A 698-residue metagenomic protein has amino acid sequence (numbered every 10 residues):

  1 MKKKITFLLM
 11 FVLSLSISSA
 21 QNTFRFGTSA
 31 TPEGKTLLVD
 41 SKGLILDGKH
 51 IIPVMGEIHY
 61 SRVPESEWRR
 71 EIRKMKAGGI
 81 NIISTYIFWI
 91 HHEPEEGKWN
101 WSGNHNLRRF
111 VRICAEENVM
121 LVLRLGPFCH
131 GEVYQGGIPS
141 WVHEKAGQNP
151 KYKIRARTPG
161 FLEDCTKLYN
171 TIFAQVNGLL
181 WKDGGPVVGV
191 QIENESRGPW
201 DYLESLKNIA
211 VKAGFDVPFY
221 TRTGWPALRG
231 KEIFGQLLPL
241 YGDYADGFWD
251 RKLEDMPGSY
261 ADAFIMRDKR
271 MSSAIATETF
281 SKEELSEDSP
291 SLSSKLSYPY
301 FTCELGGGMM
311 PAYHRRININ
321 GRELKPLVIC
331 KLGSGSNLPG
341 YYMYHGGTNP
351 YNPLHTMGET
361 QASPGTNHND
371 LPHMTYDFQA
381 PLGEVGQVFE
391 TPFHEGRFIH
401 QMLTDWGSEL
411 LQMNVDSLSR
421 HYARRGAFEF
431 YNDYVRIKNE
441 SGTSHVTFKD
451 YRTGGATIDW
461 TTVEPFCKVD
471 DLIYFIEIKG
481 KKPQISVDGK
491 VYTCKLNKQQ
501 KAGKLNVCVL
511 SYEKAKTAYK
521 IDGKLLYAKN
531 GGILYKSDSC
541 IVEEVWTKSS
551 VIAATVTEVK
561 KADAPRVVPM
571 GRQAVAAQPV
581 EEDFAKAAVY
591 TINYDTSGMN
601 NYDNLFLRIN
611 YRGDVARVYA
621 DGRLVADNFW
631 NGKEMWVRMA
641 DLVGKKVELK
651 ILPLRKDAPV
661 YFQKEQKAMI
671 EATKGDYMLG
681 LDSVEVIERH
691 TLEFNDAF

Functional and structural regions predicted by a protein language model:
M1-Q21: Bacterial Sec-dependent N-terminal signal peptides
A20-I82, R112, E671, E685-E693: N-terminal carbohydrate-binding accessory modules
W68-G136, K207, V211-K212: Aromatic-lined substrate-binding rim segments of carbohydrate-active enzymes
Y86, H91, E95-K98, G103 (+3 more regions): Aromatic- and acidic-residue-enriched carbohydrate-binding clefts of CAZyme catalytic domains
N118, H130-F280, S286-P311, S336: Active-site region of glycoside hydrolase catalytic domains
S140, S511-G531, D538, W546-D563 (+2 more regions): Glycine/proline-rich low-complexity spacer/linker segments in large multi-domain proteins
P150, F161-N177, D183-Q191, R197-A210 (+9 more regions): Carbohydrate-binding surfaces of carbohydrate-active enzymes
G598-A620, N628-F629, K650: Aromatic-lined ligand-binding clefts that engage carbohydrates, nucleic acids, or primary amines
